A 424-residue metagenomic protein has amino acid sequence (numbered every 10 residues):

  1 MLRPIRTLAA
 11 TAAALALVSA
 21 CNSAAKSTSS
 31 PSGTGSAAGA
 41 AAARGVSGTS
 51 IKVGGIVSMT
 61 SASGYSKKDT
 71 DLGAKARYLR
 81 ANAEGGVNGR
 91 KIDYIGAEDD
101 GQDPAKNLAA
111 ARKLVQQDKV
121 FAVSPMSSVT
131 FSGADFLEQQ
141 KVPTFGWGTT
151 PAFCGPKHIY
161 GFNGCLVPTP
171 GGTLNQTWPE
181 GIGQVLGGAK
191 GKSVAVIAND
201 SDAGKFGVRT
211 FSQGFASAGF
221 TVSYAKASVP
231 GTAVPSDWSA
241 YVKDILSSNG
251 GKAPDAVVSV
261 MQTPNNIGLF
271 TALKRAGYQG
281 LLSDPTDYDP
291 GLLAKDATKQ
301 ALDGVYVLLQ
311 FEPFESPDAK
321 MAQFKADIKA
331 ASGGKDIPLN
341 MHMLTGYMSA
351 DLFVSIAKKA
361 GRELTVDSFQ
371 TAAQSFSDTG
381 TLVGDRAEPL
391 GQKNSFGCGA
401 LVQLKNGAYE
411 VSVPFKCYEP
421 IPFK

Functional and structural regions predicted by a protein language model:
P4, G39, Y65-L72, E84-P156 (+2 more regions): Beta-alpha junction/loop-to-helix N-cap segments that form part of ligand/metal-binding clefts
C21-P31: Bacterial lipoprotein signal-peptidase II cleavage site
G33-A40, R44, I51, S377-K424: Solvent-exposed, acidic/polar segments of extracytosolic/periplasmic ligand-binding ectodomains
G35-K75, A97-P104, S128, N199-F206 (+1 more regions): Extracytoplasmic "Venus flytrap"
P104-A105, Y160-A276: Extracellular/periplasmic Venus flytrap/periplasmic-binding protein
L114-S127, F145-W147, S193-A198, G250-T263 (+3 more regions): Periplasmic-binding protein-like
G164-P168, A272-Y347, K416-P420: Extracellular/periplasmic periplasmic-binding protein-like sensory domains
D200-A203, V208-S212, T263-G268, P313-S375: Extracellular/periplasmic ligand-binding modules, especially the Venus flytrap/periplasmic-binding
